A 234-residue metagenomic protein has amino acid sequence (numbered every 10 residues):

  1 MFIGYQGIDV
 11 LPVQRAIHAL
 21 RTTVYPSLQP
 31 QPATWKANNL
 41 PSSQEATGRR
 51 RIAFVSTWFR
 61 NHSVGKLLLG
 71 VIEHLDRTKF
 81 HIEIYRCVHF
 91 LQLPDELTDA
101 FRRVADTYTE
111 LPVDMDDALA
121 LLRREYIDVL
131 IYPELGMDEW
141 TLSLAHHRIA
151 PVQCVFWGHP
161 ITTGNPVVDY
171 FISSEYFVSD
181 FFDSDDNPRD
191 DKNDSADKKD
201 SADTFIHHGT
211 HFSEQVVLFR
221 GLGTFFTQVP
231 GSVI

Functional and structural regions predicted by a protein language model:
M1-D186, D200-I234: Alpha-helical solenoid repeat scaffolds of the TPR/TPR-like class and their adjacent stem/linker regions that mediate
